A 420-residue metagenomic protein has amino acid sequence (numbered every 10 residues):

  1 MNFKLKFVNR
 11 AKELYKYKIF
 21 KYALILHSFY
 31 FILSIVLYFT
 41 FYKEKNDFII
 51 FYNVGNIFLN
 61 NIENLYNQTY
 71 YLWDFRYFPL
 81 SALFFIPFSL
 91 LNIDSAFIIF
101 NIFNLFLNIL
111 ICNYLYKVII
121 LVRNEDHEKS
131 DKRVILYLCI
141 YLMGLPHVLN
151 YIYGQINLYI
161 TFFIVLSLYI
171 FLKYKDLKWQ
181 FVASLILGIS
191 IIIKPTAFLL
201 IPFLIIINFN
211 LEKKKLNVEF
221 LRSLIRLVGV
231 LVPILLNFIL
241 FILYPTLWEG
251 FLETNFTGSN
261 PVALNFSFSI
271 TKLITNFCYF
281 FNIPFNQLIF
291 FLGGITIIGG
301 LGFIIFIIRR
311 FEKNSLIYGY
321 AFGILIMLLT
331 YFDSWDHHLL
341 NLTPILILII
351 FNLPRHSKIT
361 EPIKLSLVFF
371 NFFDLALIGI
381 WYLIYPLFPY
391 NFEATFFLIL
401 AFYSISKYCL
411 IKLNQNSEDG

Functional and structural regions predicted by a protein language model:
N2-Y174, Q180, N208-D336: Primarily membrane-embedded glycan-assembly and transfer machineries that use lipid-linked glycans
N92, K194, N341: Short, conserved phosphate/pyrophosphate- and ester-handling motifs at nucleotide-, phospho-/glycolipid
N101, L105, L200-P202, L340-I345 (+1 more regions): Hydrophobic core segments of alpha-helical transmembrane domains in multi-pass membrane proteins
Y159, T196-F198, H337-L340: Transmembrane helix boundary and interhelical junction motifs in multipass membrane proteins
Q180-P195, L199-L204, G323-T330: Membrane-interface alpha helices of multi-pass inner-membrane proteins
A183-G188, G229-V230, G319-M327, E361-F373: Central hydrophobic cores of alpha-helical transmembrane segments in multi-pass integral membrane proteins
W335-L353: Hydrophobic/aromatic-rich transmembrane helices and adjacent perimembrane loops
I350-G420: Aromatic-enriched
